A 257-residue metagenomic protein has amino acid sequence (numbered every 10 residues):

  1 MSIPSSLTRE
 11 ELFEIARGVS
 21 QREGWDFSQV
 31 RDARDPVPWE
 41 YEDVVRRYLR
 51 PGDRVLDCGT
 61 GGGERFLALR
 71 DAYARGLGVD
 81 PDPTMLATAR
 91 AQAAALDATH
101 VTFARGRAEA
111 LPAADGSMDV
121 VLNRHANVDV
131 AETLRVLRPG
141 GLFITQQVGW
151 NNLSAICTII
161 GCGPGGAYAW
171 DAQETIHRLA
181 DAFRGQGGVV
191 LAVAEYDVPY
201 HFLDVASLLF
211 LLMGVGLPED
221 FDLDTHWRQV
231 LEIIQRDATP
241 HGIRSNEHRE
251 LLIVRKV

Functional and structural regions predicted by a protein language model:
M1-F27, D35: N-terminal, positively charged/glycine-rich alpha-helical extensions of SAM-dependent methyltransferases
D32-R54, E64-R65: Conserved alpha-helix/loop element of class I SAM-dependent methyltransferases that forms part of the SAM/SAH-binding
R54-A110: Class I SAM-dependent methyltransferase SAM/SAH-binding core
E109-V120: A short acidic, Gly/Pro-enriched loop at the edge of an enzyme's catalytic core that lines a small-molecule cofactor
V128-I144: A short glycine-rich, Lys/Arg-flanked "PGG" loop and its adjoining helix->strand segment in the class I
L142-A172: Conserved class I S-adenosyl-L-methionine
D171-G187: Short alpha-helix
V189-V257: Conserved Class I S-adenosyl-L-methionine
